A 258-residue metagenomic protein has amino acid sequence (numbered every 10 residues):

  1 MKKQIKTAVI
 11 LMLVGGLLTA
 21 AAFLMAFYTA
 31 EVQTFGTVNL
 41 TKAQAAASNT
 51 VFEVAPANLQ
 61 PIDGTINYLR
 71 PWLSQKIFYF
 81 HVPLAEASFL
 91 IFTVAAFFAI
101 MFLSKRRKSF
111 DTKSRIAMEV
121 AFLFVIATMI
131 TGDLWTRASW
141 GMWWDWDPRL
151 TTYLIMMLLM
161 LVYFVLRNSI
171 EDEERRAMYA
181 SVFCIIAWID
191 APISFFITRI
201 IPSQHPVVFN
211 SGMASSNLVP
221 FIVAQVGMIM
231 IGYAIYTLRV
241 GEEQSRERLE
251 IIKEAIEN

Functional and structural regions predicted by a protein language model:
M1-N258: Polytopic transmembrane helical bundles with strong interfacial aromatic enrichment
